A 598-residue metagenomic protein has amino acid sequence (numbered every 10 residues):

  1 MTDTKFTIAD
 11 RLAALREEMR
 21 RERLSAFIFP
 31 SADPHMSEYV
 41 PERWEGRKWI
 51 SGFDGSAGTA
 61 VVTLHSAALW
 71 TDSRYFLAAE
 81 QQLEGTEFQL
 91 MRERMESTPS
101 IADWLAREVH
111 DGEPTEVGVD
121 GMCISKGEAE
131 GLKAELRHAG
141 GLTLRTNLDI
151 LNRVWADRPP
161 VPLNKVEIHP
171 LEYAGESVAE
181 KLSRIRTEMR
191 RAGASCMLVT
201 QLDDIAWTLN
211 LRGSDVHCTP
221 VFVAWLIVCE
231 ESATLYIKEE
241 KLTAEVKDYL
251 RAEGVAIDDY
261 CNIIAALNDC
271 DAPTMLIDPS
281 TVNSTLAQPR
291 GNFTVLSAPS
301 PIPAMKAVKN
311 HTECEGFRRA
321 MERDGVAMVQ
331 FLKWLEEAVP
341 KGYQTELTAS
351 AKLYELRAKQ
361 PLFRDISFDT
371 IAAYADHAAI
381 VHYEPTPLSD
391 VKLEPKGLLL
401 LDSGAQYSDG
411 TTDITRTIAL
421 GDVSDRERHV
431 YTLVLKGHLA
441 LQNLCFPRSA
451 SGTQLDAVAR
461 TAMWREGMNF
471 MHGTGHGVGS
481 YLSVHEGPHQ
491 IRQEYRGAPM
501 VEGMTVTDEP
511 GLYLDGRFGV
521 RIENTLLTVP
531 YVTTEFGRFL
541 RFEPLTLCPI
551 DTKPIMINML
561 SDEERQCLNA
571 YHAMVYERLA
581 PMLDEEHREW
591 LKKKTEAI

Functional and structural regions predicted by a protein language model:
M1-I598: Active-site neighborhoods and metal-handling regions in enzymes and metal-associated proteins
